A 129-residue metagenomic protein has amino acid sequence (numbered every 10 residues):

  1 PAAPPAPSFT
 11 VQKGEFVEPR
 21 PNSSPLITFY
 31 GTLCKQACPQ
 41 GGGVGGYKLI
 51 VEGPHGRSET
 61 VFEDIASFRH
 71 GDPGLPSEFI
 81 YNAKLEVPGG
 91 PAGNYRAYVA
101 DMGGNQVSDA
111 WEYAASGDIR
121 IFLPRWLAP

Functional and structural regions predicted by a protein language model:
A2-G43: Beta-strand-rich domain onsets/edges
T28, V44-K48, N94: Exposed beta-strand and adjacent loop surfaces of beta-rich binding modules that mediate intermolecular recognition
T32, I50-E52, Y98-A100: Residue-level recognition of well-ordered beta-strand positions that form the cores of beta-sheet-rich folds across
Q36, P54, P88-G90, M102 (+1 more regions): Generic structural motif
C38-S58: Short, ordered, surface-exposed loop/turn motifs in non-cytosolic proteins
T60-F62: Gly/Pro-biased beta-strand-loop elements
D64-E112: Short, solvent-exposed, Trp/other aromatic-anchored flexible loops in extracytoplasmic proteins
S108-P129: Short beta-strand elements
